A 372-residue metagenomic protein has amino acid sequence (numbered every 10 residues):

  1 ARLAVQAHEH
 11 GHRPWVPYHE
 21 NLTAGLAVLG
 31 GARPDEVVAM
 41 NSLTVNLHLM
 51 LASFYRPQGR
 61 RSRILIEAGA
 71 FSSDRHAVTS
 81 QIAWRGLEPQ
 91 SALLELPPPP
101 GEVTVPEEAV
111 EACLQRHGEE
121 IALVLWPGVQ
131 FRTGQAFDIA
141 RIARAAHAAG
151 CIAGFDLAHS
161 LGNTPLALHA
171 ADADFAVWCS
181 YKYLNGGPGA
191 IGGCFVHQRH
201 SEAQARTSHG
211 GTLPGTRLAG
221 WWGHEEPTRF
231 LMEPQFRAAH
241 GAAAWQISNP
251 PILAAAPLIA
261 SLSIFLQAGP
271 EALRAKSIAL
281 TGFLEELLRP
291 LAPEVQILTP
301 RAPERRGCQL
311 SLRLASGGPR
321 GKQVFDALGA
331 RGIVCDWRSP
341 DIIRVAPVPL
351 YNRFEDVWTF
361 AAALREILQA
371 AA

Functional and structural regions predicted by a protein language model:
A1-A372: Pyridoxal 5′-phosphate
